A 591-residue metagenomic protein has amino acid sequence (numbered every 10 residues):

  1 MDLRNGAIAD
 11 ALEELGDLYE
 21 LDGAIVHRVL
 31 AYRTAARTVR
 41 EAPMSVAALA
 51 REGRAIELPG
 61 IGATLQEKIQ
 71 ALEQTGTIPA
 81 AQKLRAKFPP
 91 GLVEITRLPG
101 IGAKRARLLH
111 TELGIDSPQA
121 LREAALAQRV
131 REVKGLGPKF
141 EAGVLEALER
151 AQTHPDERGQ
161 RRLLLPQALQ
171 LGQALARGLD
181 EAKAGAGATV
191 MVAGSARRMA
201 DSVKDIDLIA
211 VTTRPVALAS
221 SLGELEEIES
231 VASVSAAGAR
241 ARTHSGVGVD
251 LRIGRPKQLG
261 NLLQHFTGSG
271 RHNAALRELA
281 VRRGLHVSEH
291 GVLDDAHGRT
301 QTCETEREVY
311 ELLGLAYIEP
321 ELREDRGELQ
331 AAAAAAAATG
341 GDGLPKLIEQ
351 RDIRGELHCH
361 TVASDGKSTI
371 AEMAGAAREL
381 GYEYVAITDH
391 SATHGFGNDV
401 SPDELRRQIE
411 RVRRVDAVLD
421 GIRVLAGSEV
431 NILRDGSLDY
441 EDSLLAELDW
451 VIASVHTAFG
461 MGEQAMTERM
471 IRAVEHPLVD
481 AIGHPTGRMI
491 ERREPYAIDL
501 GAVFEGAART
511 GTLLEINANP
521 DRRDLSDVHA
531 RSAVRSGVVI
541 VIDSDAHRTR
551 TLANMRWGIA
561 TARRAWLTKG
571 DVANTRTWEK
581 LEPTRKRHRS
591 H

Functional and structural regions predicted by a protein language model:
D2, G16, V26-A239, G260-L262 (+4 more regions): Accessory alpha-helical DNA-binding modules that contact the DNA backbone or grooves
L3-L21: Patatin-like phospholipase
A11, A31, L171, R407 (+1 more regions): Charged catalytic carboxylate motif
L12-L18, Q152-P155, T388-T393: A short small-residue
M199-R283, E289, L293-T361, T369-I387 (+2 more regions): Charged catalytic cores and adjacent phosphate/nucleic-acid-binding surfaces used for phosphate/nucleic-acid chemistry
D365: Conserved SAM-binding loop
